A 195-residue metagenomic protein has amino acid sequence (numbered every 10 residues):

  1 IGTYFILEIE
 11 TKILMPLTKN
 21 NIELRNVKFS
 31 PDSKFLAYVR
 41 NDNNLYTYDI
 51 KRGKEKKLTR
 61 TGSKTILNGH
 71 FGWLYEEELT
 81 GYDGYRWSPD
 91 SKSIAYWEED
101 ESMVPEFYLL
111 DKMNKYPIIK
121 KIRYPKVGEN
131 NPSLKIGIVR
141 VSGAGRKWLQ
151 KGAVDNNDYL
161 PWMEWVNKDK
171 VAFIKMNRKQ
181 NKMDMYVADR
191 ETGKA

Functional and structural regions predicted by a protein language model:
I1-A195: Beta-propeller folds
